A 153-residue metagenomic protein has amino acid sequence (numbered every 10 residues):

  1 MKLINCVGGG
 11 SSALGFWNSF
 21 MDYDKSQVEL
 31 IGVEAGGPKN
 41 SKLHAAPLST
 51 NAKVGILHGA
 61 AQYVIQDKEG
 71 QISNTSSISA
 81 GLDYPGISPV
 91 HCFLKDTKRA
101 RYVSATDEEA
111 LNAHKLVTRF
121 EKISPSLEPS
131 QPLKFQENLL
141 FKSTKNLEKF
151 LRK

Functional and structural regions predicted by a protein language model:
M1-L3, K42, E121-S130, N146-E148: Flexible, glycine/charged-enriched surface loops at secondary-structure junctions
L3-G10, L30, L82, K122 (+1 more regions): Buried hydrophobic positions in well-ordered alpha/beta secondary-structure cores of metabolic enzymes
C6-W17, N40-K42, P129-Q136: Short glycine/serine/threonine-rich phosphate/pyrophosphate-binding segments that cradle anionic phosphate groups
G10-Y23, L139-K145: Short glycine/threonine-rich loop-to-helix capping motif typified by GTGT followed within a few residues by an Asp-Pro
D22-Q27, G32-I123: Active-site/ligand-binding loops adjacent to catalytic centers
V28-V33, K42, E137-K153: Catalytic phosphate/nucleotide-handling subdomain of diverse soluble enzymes
D107-N112, P132-T144: A short, acidic, amphipathic alpha-helical segment used as a generic capping/interface helix at domain edges
